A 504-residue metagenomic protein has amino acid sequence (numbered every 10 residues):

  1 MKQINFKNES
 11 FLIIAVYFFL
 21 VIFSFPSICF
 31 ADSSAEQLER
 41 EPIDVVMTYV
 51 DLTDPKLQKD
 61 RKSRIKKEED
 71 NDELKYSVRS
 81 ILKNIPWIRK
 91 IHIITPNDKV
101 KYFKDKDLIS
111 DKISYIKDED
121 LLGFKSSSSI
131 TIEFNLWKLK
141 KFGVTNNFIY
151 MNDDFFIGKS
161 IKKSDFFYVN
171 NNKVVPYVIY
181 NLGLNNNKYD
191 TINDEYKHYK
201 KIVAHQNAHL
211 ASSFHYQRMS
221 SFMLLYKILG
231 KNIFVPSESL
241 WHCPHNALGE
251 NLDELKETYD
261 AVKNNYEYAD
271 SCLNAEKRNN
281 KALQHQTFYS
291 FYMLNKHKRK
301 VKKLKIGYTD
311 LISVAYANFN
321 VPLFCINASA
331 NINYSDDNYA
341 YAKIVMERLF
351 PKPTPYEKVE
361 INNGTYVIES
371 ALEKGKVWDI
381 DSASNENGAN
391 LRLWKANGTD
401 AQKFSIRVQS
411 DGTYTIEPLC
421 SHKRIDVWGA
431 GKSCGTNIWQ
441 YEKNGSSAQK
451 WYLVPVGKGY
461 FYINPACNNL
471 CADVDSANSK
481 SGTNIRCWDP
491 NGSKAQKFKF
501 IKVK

Functional and structural regions predicted by a protein language model:
M1, D51-D54, K502-V503: Short regulatory "switch" loops immediately downstream of catalytic or recognition motifs within protein catalytic
K2-F6, A31, K358: N-terminal Sec-dependent export signals
K2-V16: Bacterial N-terminal signal peptides that target proteins for export
I13-F25: Bacterial N-terminal signal peptides
F25-S33: Sec-dependent signal peptide cleavage junction
D32-I149, F155-E357: ER/Golgi luminal nucleotide-sugar-dependent glycosyltransferases, focusing on the catalytic module
M151-N152, S421: Short loop/turn segments that connect beta-strands within the blades of beta-propeller domains, predominantly WD40
E357-K504: Lectin-like carbohydrate-binding module/patch detector with strong preference for beta-trefoil
